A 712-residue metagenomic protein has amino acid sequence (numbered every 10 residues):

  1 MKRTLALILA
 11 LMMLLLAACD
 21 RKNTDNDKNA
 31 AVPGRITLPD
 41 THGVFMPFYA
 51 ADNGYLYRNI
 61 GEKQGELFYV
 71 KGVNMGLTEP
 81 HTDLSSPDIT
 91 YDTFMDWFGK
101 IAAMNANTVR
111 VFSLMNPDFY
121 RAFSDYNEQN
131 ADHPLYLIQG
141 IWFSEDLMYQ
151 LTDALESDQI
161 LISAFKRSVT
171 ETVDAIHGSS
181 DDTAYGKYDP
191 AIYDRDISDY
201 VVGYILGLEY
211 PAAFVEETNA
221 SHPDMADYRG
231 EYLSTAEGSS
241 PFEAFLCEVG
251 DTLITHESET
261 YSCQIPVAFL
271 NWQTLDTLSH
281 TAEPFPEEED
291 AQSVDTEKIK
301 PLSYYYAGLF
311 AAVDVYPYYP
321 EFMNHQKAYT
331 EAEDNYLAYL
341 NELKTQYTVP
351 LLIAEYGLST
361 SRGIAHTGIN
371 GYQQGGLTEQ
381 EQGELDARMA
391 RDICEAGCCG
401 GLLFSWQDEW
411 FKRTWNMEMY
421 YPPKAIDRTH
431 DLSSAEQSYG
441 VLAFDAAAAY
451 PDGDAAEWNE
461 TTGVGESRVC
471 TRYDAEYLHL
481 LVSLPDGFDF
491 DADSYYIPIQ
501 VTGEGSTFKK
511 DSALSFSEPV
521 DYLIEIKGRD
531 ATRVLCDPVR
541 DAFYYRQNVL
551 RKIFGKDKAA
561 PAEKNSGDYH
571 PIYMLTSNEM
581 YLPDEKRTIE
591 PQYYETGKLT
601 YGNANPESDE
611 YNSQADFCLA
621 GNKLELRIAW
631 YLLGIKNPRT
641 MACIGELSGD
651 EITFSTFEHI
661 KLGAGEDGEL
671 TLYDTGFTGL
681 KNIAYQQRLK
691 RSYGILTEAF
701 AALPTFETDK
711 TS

Functional and structural regions predicted by a protein language model:
L15-A18: C-terminal motif of bacterial Sec signal peptides marking the signal peptidase cleavage site
V32-E128: Active-site-adjacent substrate/metal-binding segments within catalytic domains of carbohydrate-active enzymes
T90-A164, E171, V249-I265, K327-E333 (+1 more regions): Aromatic-lined substrate-binding rim segments of carbohydrate-active enzymes
S144-Q159, S168-S240, Y261-Q273, C399: Active-site groove signature of glycoside hydrolases
Y261, H280-I369: Glycoside hydrolase catalytic-domain groove-lining segments
H366-G371, L377, E381, D392-S467 (+2 more regions): Aromatic-rich peripheral "rim/lid" segments of glycoside hydrolase catalytic domains that contact and position glycan
G453, E476-P485, N622-W630: Short, well-ordered beta-strand segments enriched in hydrophobic/aromatic residues
G463-L582, T640, I644-E669: Surface-exposed, glycine/proline- and aromatic-rich loop segments on solvent-exposed faces across compartments
